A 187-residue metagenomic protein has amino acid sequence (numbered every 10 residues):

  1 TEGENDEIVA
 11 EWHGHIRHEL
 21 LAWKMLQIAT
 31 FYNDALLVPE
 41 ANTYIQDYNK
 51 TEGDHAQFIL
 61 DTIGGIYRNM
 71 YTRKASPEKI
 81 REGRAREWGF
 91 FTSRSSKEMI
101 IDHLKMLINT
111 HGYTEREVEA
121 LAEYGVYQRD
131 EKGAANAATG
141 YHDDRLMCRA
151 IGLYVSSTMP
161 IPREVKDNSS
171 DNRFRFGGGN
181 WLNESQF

Functional and structural regions predicted by a protein language model:
T1-G3, I151: Acidic, metal-ligating active-site segments
G3-E131, L182-F187: Mg2+-dependent endonuclease catalytic cores in nucleic-acid-processing enzymes, primarily RNase H-like
D34, A137-A138, P160-R163: Generic secretory/membrane-interface signal
R94-S95, A137-D144: Structural motif
D143-R145, R149-F187: Acidic two-metal-ion nuclease catalytic site recognized across multiple nuclease folds, prominently DnaQ/RNase D-T
